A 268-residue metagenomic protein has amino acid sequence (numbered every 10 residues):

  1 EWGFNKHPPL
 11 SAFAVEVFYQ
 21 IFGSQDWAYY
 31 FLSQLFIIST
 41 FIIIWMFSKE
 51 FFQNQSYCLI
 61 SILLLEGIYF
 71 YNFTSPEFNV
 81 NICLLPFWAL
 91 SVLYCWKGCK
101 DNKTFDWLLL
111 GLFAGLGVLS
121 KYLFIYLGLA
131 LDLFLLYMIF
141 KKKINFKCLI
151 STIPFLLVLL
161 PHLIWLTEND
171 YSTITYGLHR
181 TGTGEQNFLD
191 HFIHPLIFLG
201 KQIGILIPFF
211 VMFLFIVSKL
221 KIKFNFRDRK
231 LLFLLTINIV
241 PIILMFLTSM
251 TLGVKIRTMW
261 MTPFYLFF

Functional and structural regions predicted by a protein language model:
W2-V15, G23-A28, D170: Extracytoplasmic catalytic/substrate-binding loops of multi-pass membrane glycan-assembly enzymes
I44-G67, L85-P86: Transmembrane-helix signature of polytopic, membrane-embedded enzymes that assemble or transfer cell-envelope glycans
K49-F52, S91-L109: Membrane-interface transmembrane helices that cradle and orient dolichyl/undecaprenyl
S61-E66, A114, V118, D132: Short helix- or helix-capping micro-motifs that position conserved polar/aromatic residues at function-defining sites
F73-C83: Short acidic/glycine- and proline-prone juxtamembrane loop motifs at membrane-interface regions of multi-pass membrane
D106-Y122, F155-L157: Membrane-interface alpha helices of multi-pass inner-membrane proteins
L116, G128-L231, P241-I242, F246 (+1 more regions): Transmembrane-lumen/periplasm boundary regions of multi-pass, lipid-linked membrane glycan transferases
L232, G253-F268: Hydrophobic/aromatic-rich transmembrane helices and adjacent perimembrane loops
